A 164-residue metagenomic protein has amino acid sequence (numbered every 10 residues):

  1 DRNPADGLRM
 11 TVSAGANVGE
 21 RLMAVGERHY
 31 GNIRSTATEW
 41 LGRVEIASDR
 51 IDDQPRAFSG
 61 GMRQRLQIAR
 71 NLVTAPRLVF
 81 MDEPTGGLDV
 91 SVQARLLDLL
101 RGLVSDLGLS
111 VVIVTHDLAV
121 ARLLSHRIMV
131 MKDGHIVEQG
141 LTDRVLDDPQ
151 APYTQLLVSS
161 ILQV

Functional and structural regions predicted by a protein language model:
N32-D49, V158-S159: Conserved ABC ATPase "signature" region
E45-I46, L146-V164: C-terminal boundary and immediately downstream tail of ABC-type ATPase nucleotide-binding domains
Q54-F58, M62: Conserved ABC ATPase signature
A75: Conserved catalytic motifs of ABC-family nucleotide-binding domains
A121-L123: A short, surface-exposed alpha-helical micro-motif characterized by mixed small hydrophobic and charged/polar residues
Q139-G140: ABC ATPase "signature
